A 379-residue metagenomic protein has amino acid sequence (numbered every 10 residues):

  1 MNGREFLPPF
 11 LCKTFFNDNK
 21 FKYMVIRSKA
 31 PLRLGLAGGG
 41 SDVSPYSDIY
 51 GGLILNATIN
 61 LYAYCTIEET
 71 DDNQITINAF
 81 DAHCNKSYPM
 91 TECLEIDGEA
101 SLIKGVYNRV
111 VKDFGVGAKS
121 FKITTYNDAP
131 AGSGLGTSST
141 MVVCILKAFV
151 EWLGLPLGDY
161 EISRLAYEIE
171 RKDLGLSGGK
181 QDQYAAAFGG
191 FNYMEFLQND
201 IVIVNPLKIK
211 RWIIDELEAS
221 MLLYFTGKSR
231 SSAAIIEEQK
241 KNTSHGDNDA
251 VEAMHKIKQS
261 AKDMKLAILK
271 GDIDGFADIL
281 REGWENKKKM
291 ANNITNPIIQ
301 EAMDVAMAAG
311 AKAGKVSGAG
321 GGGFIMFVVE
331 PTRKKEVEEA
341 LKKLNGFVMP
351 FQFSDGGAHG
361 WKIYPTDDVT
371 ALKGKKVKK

Functional and structural regions predicted by a protein language model:
G3-P9: N-terminal amphipathic/hydrophobic targeting modules at extreme N-termini, encompassing cleavable Sec/SRP-type signal
Y23-G35, D42-D48, I54-N56, N60-G115 (+3 more regions): C-terminal nucleotide
Y107, A118-N127: Flexible, acidic active-site loops/lids enriched in D/E/S/T/G that coordinate Mg2+ and/or position polar
F121, A129-S133, K312-G314: Short pre-catalytic strand/loop immediately N-terminal to key active-site residues, enriched for Gly-Thr
L135-L155, D159: DPxDG-like acidic metal-binding loop motif
